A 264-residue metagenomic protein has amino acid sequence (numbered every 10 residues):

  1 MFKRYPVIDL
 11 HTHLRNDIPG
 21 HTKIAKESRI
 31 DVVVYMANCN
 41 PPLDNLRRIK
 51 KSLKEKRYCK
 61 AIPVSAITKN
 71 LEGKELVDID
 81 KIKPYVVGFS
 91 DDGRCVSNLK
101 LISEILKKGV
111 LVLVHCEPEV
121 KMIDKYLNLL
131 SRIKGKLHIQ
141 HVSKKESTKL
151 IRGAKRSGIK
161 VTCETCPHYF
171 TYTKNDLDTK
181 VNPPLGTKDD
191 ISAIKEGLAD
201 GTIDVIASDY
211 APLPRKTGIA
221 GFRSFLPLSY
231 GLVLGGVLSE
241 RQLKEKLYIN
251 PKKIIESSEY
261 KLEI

Functional and structural regions predicted by a protein language model:
F2-K56: Metal-associated gating/positioning segment near the N- to mid-region
H11, A25, A61, F89 (+7 more regions): Divalent metal-coordination and catalytic microenvironments
I30-V34, Y58-A61, Y85-G88, L129-L137 (+1 more regions): Short, surface-exposed connector motifs at secondary-structure boundaries
A37-C39, A66, R94, E117 (+2 more regions): Short, ordered loop/turn segments at secondary-structure junctions
N45-V64, E104-H115, S224-L232: Alpha-helix-loop-beta-strand connector modules within alpha/beta enzyme cores
P63-E75, I79: Active-site beta->alpha loop and helix N-cap motifs at the rims of alpha/beta catalytic domains
L76-I206: Histidine/acidic residue-rich metal-binding segments in metalloenzymes
V120-K134, A199-D200, V205-I206, Y210-I264: His/Asp/Glu-enriched, well-ordered alpha-helical/loop segment that forms or immediately abuts the divalent-metal
